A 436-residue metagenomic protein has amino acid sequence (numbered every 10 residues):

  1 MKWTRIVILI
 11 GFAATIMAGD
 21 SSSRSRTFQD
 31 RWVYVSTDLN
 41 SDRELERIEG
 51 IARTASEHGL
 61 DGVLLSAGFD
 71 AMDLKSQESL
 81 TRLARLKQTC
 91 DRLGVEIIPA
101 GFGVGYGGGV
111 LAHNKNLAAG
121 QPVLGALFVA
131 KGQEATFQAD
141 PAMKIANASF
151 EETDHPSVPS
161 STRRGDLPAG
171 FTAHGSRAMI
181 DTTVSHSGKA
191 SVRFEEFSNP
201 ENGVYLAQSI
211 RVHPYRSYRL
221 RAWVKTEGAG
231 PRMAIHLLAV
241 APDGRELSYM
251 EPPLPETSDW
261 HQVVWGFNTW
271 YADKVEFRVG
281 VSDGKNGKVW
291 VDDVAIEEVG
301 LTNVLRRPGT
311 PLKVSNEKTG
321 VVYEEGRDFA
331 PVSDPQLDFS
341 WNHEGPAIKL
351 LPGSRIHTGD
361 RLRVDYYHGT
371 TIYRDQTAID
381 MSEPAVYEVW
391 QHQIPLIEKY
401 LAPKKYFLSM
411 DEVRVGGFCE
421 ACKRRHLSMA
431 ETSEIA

Functional and structural regions predicted by a protein language model:
M1-K2: N-terminal secretory signal peptides that target proteins for export/translocation
R5-T15: Bacterial N-terminal signal peptides
I16-S25: Boundary at the C-terminal end of the N-terminal hydrophobic targeting segment
A18, K189-A190, E431-A436: Short, intrinsically disordered, charge-balanced linker/junction segments flanking boundaries in proteins
Q29-A142, A148, T358, D365-A436: Aromatic-lined carbohydrate-binding surfaces of glycoside hydrolases
A130-P352, H357: Extracellular and organelle-lumenal recognition/adhesion modules and their flexible linkers in secreted
E325, L362-R363: Extracytoplasmic
